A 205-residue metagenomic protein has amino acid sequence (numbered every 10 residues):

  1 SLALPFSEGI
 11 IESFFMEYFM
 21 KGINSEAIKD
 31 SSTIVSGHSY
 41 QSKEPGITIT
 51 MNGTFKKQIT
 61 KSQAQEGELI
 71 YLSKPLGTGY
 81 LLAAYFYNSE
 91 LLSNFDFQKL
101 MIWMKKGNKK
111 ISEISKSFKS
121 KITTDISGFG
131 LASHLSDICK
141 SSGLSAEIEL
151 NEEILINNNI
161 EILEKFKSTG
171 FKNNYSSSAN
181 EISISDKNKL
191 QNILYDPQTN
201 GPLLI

Functional and structural regions predicted by a protein language model:
S1-L91: Glycine-rich anion-binding loops of enzyme active sites
I10-T33, Y40-P45, N52, S117-K119 (+1 more regions): Glycine-/charge-enriched secondary-structure boundary and capping motifs
T50-Q58, L92-K116: Active-site glycine-rich loop that binds ribose-phosphate moieties when present
S62, S73, L100-M104, T124-S127 (+1 more regions): Glycine- and other small-residue-rich loops at beta-strand/loop junctions that grip anionic moieties
G67, D125, I205: Conserved S/T- and glycine-rich ATP-binding loop of Class I adenylate-forming
I70, N108-I111, K116-I122, S127-G130: Internal active-site segments that recognize and position negatively charged phosphoryl groups and nucleotide moieties
F95-W103, K121-I122, L190-I193: Short pre-catalytic strand/loop immediately N-terminal to key active-site residues, enriched for Gly-Thr
